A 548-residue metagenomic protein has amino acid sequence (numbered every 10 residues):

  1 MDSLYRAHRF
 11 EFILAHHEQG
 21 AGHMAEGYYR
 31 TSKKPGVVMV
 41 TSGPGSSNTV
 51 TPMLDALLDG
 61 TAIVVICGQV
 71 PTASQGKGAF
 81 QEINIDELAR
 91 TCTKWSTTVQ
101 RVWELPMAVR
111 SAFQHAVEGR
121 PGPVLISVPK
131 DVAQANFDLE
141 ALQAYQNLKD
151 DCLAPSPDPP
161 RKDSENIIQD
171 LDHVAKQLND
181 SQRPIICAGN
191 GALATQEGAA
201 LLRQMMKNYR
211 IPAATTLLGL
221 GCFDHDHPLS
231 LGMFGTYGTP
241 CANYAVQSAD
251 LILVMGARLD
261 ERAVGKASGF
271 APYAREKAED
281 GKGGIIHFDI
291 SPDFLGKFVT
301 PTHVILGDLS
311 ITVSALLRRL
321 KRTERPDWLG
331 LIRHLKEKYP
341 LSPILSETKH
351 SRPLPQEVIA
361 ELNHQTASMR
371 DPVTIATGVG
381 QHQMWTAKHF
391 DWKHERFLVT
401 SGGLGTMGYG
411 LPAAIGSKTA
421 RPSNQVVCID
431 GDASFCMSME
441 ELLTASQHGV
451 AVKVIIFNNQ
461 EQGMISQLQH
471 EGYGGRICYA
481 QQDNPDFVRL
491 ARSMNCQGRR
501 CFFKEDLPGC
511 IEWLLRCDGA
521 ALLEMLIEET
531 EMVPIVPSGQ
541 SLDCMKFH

Functional and structural regions predicted by a protein language model:
M1-A7, H334-K418, S423: Active-site diphosphate/adenylate-binding microenvironment
M1-E324, A451-V454: N-terminal alpha/beta PP-like core and its mobile active-site loop of ThDP/TPP-dependent enzymes
F12-H23, V38-G45, Q100-R101, T377-V379 (+4 more regions): Active-site nucleophile and cofactor-binding loops and adjacent substrate-binding regions of central metabolic enzymes
H17-E18, K77-A79, D158-H173, G235-G238 (+5 more regions): A general structural motif
E18-Q19, Q81, G219, S291 (+3 more regions): Short glycine-enriched loops at secondary-structure junctions
P35, L251, T374, Q425-V427: Structural motif
I66, Q75-Q81, K297-F298, V304-L306 (+2 more regions): Thiamine diphosphate
W103, D150-S156, K176, S181 (+4 more regions): Phosphate/pyrophosphate-binding active-site segments
